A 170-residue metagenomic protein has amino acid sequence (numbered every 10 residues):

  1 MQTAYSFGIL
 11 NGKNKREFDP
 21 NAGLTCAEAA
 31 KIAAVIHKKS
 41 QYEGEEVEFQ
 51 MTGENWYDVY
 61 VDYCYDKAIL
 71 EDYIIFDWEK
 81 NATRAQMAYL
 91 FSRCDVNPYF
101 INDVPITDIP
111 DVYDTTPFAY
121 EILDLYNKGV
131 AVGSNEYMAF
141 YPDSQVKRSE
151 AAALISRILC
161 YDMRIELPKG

Functional and structural regions predicted by a protein language model:
S6-F7, N127-G129: Tandem repeat domain/solenoid detector
N11-A27, A34-V59, D66-A85, R93-Y120 (+2 more regions): Feature responds to low-complexity, polar/acidic, surface-exposed segments characteristic of secreted/exported proteins
Y120-K128: Short glycine/proline-rich, acidic loop/turn segments that cap or connect secondary-structure elements
K147-L154: C-terminal/domain-terminus segments
